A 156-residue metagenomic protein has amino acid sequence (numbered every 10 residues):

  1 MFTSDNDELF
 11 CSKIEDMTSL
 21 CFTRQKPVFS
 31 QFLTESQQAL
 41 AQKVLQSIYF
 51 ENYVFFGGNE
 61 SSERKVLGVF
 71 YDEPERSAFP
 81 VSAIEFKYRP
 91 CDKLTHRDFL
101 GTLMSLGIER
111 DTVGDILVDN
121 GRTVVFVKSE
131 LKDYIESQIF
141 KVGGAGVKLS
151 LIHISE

Functional and structural regions predicted by a protein language model:
F2-E136: C-terminal accessory/connector segments of nucleic-acid motor ATPases
L131-L151: RNA recognition motif
I152-E156: Conserved small/polar residues in nucleotide/adenosyl-binding loops
